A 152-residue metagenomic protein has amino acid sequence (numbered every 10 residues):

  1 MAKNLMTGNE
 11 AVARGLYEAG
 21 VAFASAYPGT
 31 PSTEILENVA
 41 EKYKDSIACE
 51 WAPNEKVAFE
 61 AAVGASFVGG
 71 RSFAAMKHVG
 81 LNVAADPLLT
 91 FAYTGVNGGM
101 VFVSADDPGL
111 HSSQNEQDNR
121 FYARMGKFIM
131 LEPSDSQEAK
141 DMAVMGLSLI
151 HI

Functional and structural regions predicted by a protein language model:
M1-E138, A143: Thiamine diphosphate
I150-I152: Conserved small/polar residues in nucleotide/adenosyl-binding loops
